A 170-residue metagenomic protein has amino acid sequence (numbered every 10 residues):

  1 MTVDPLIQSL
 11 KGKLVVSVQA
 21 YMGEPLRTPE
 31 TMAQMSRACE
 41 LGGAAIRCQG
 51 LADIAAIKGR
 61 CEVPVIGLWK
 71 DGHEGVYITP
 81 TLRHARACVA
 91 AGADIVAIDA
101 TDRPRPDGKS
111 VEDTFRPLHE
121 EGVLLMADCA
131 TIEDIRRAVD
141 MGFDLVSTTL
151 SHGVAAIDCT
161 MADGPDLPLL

Functional and structural regions predicted by a protein language model:
M1-A90, A138-D140: Conserved N-terminal beta1-alpha1 strand-loop-helix module at the mouth
V15, A45-Q49, I66, A97 (+3 more regions): Conserved beta-strand positions in the central sheet of alpha/beta enzyme cores
L26-P29, R47-I66, G75-R83, A100-L118 (+2 more regions): Active-site-adjacent beta->alpha loops and helix N-cap segments on the catalytic face of soluble alpha/beta enzymes
M35-G42, V96, P117-G122: Short, surface-exposed connector motifs at secondary-structure boundaries
C61-V65, A91-I95, H119-G122, D140-S147 (+1 more regions): Glycine-enriched alpha-helix->loop->beta-strand junction motifs that scaffold or abut catalytic
V89, I98-D99: Extended substrate/RNA-proximal surfaces in nucleic-acid metabolism proteins
